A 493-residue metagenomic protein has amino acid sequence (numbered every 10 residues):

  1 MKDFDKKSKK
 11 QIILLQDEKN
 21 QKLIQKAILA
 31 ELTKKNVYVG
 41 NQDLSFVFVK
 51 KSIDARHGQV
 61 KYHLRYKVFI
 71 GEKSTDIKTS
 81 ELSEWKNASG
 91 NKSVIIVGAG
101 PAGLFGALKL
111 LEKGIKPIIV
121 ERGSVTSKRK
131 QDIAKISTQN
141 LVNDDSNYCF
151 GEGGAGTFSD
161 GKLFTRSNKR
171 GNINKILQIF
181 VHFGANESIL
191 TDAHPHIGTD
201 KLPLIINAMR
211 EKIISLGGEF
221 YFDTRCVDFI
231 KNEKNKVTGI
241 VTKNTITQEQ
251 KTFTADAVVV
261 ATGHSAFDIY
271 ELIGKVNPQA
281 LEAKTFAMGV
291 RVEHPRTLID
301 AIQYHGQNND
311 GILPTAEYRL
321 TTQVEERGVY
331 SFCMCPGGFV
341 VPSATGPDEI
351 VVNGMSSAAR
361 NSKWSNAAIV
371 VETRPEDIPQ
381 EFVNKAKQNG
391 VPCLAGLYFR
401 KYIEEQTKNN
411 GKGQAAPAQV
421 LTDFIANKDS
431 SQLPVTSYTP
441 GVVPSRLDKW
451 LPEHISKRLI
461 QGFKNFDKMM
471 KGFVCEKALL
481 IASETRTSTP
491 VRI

Functional and structural regions predicted by a protein language model:
M1-Y62, Y66-F158, K162-I179, F183-I493: Residues forming the flavin
